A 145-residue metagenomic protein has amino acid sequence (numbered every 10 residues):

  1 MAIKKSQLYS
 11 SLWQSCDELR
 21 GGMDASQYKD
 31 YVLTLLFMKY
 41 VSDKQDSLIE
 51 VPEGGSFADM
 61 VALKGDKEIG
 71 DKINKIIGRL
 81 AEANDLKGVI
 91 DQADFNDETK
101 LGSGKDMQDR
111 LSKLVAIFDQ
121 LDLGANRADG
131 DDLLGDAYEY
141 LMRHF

Functional and structural regions predicted by a protein language model:
M1-F145: Non-catalytic, mostly N-terminal accessory regions of nucleic-acid modification and defense proteins
